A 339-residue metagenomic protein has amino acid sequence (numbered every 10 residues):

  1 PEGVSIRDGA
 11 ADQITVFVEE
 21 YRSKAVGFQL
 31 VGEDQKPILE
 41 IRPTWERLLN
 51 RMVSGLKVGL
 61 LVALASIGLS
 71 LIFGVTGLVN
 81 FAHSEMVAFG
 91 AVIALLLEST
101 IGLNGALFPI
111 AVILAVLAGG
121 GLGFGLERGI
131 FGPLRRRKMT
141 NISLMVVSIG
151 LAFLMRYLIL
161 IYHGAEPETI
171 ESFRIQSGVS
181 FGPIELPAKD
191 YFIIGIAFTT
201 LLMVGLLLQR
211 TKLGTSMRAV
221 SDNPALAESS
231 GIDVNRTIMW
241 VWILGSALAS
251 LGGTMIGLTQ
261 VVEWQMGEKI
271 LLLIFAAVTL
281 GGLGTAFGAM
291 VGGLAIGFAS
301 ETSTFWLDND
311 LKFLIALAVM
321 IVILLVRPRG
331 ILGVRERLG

Functional and structural regions predicted by a protein language model:
I14-L64, G105-P109, R137-N141: Membrane-interfacial amphipathic/re-entrant helices at transmembrane-helix boundaries
R47-V53, L207-L208, K212, I238-V278 (+2 more regions): Inter-helical junctions in multi-pass inner-membrane proteins, predominant in energy-converting antiporter-like
L71-I93, K138-I142, L213-S216, V234 (+5 more regions): Short, non-helical or kinked segments that cap or interrupt transmembrane helices
V75-A82, A111-L114, A118-E166, R210-G214 (+2 more regions): Short loop segments and helix-boundary regions at transmembrane helix junctions of multi-pass inner-membrane proteins
A82-G125, G129, W306: Membrane-embedded helix boundary and interhelical linker motif in transport proteins
V147, Y162, D222, S229 (+2 more regions): Cytosolic-side transmembrane-helix boundaries in multi-pass membrane proteins
I149, F153-F181, L307-K312, L332 (+1 more regions): Extracellular/periplasmic helix-loop junction at the C-terminal end of a transmembrane helix in multi-pass membrane
E185-V262, A286-G292: Helix-loop-helix "hairpin" substructures at the membrane interface of multi-pass membrane proteins
